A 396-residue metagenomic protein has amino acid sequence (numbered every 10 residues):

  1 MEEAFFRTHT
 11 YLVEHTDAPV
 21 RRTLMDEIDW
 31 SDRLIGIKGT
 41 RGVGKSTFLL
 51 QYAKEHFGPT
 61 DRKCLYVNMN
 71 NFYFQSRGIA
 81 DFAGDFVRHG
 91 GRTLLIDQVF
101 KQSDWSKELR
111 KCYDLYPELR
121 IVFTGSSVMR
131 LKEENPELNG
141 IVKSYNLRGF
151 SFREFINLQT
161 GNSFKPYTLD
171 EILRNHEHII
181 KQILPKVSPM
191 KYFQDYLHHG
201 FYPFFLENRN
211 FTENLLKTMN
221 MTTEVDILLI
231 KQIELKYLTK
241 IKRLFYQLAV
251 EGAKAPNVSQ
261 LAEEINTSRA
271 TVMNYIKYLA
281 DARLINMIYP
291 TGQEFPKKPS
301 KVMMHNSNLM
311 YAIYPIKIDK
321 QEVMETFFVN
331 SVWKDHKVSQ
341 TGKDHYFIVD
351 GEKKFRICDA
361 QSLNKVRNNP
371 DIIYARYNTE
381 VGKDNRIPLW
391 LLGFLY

Functional and structural regions predicted by a protein language model:
M1-H15, I28, G42, K54-E55 (+2 more regions): A cross-kingdom feature that marks ATP-driven nucleic-acid transaction machinery
E2-E3, T8-Y11, S126, K132-T239 (+1 more regions): Interdomain motor-coupling "hinge/lid" segment immediately C-terminal to the ATP-binding subdomain of NTP-driven enzymes
I37: Hydrophobic anchor at the beta1->P-loop junction of P-loop NTPases
K45-S46: Conserved lysine of the Walker
D61-T93: Short glycine-rich substrate-engagement loop in P-loop NTPases that contacts/grips substrate
V87-W105: Conserved P-loop NTPase "ATPase switch" module shared by AAA+ and STAND
L95, R120-S126, N146: Structural recognition of the conserved hydrophobic beta-strand(s) that form the central parallel beta-sheet of P-loop
F201-G342: Accessory nucleic acid-recognition modules appended to NTPase machines
